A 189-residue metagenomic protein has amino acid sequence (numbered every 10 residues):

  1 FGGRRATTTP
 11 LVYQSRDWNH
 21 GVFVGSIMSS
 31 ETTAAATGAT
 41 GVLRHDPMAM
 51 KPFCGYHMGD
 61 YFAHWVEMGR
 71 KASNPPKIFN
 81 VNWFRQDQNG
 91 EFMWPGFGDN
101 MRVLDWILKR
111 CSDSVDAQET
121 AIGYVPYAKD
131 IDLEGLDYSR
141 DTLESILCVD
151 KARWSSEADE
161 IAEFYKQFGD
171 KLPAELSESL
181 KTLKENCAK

Functional and structural regions predicted by a protein language model:
F1-K189: Conserved NTP phosphate-binding and transfer environment spanning the P-loop NTPase/kinase superfamily
